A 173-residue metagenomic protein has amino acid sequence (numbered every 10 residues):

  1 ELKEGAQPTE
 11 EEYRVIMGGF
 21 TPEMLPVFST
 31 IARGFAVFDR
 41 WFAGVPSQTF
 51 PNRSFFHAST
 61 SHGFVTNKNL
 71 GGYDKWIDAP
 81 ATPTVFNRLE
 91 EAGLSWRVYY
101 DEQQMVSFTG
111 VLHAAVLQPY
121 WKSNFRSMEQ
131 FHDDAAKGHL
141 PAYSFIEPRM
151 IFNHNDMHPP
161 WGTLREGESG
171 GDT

Functional and structural regions predicted by a protein language model:
E1-T173: N-terminal pro-sequences and low-complexity stem/linker regions of secreted or lumenal proteins
